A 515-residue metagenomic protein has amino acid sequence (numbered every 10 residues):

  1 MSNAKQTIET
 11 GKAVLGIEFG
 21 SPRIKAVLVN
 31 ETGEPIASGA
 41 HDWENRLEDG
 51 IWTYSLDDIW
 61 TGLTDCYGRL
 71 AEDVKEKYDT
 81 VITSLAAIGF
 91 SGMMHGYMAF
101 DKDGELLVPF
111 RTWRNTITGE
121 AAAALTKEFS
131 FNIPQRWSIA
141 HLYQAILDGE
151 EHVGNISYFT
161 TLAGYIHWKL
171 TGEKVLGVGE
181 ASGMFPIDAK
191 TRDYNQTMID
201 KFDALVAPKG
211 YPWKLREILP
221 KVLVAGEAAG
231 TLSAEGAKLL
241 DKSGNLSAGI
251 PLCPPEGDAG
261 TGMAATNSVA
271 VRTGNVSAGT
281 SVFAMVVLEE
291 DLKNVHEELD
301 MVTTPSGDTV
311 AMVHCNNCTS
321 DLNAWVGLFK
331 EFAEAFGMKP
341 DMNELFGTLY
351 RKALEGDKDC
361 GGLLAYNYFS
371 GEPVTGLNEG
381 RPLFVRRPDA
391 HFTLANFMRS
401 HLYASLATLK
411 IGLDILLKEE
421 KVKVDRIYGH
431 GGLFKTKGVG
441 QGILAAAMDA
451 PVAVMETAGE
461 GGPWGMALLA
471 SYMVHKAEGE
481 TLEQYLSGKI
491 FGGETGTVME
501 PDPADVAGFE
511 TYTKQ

Functional and structural regions predicted by a protein language model:
S2-H41, N45-L47, D57, T64-D65 (+8 more regions): Glycine/Thr-rich phosphate-binding loops that ligate phosphate moieties of nucleotide and other phosphorylated ligands
S2-T10, E76-D79, H141-D148, A234-N245 (+1 more regions): Conserved phosphate-binding catalytic cores of ATP/NTP-utilizing and phosphoryl-transfer enzymes
F19-S21, T32, F100, F129-E256 (+3 more regions): Gly/Ser/Thr-rich active-site cleft segment
W43-T53, A124-L125, V178-A181, W213-L219 (+2 more regions): Gly-rich Lys/Arg/Thr-decorated short loops/hinges at beta-loop-alpha junctions or inter-strand turns that position
L63-L85, G149-V153, Q196-L215, L240-G244 (+1 more regions): Phosphate/pyrophosphate-binding loops at sites that engage ATP/ADP/AMP, CoA/4′-phosphopantetheine, polyphosphate
T126, H167-W168, I199-D203, A237-D241 (+5 more regions): Residue-level preference for well-ordered alpha-helical positions
